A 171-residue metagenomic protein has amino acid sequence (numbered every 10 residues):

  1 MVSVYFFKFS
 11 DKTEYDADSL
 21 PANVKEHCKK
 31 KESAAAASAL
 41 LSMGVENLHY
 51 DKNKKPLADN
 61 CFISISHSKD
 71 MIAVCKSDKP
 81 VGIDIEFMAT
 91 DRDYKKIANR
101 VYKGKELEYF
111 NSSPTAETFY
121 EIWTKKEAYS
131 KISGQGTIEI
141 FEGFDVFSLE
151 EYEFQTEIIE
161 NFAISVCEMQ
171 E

Functional and structural regions predicted by a protein language model:
M1-E171: Core catalytic alpha/beta fold that binds nucleotide/phospho-ligands
